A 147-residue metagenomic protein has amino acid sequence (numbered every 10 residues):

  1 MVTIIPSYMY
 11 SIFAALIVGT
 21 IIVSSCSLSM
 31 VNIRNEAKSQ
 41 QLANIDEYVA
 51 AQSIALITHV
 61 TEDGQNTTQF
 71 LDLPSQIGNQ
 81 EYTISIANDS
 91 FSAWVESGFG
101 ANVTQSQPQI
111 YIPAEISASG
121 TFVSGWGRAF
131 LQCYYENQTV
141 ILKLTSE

Functional and structural regions predicted by a protein language model:
M1-C26: N-terminal single-pass transmembrane signal-anchor helix
S24-E147: N-terminal export/assembly leader peptides and their processing motifs that target proteins to secretory
